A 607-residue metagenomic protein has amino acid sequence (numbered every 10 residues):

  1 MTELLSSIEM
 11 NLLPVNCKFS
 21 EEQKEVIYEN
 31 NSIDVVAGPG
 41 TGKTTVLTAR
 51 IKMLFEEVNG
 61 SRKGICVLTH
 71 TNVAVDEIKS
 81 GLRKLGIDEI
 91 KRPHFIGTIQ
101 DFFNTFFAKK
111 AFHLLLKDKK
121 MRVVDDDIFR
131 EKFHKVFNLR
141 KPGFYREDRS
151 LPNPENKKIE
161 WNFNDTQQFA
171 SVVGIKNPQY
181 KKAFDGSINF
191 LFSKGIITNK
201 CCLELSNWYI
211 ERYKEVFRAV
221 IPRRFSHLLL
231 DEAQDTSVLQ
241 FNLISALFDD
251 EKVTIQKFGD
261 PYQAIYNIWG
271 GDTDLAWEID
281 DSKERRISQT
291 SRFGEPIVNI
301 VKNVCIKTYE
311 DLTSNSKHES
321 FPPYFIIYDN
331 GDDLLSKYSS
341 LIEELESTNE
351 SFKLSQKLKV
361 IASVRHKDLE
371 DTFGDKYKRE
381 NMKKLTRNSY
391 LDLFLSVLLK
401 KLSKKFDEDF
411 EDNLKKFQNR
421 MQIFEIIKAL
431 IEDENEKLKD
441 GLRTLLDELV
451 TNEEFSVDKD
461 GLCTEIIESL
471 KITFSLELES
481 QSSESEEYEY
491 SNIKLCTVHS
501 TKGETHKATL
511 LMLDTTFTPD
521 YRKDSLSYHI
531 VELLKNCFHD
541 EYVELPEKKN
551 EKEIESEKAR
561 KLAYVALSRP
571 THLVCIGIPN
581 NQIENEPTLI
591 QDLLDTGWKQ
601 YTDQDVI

Functional and structural regions predicted by a protein language model:
M1-I607: The feature marks helicase ATPase cores and/or their adjacent C-terminal helical subdomains in SF1/SF2/AAA+ helicases
